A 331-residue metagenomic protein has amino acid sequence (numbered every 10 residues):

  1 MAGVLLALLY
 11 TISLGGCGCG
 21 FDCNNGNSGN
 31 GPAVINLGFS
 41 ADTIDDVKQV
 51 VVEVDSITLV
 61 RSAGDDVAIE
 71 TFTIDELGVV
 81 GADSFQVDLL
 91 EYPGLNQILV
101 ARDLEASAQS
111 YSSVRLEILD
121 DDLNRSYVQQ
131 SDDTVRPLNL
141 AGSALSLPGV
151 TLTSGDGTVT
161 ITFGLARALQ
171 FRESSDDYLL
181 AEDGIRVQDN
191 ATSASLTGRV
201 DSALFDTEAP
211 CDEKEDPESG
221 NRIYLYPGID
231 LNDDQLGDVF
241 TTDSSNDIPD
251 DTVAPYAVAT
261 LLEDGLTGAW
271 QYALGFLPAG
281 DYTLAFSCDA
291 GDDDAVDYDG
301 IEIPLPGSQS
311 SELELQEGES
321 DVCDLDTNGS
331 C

Functional and structural regions predicted by a protein language model:
M1-L5: Bacterial N-terminal signal peptides that target proteins for export
S13-G16: C-terminal motif of bacterial Sec signal peptides marking the signal peptidase cleavage site
G18-C331: A short, solvent-exposed, low-complexity linear motif enriched for acidic/polar residues with Pro/Gly/Ser/Thr
